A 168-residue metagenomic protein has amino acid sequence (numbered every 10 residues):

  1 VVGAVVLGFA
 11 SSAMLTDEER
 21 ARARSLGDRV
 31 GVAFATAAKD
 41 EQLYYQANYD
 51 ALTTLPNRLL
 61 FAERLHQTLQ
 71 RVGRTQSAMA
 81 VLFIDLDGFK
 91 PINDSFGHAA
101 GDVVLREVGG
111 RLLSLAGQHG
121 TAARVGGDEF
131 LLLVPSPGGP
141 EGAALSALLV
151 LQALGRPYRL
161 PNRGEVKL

Functional and structural regions predicted by a protein language model:
G3-M14, P135-S136: Short beta-strand-to-loop transition segments that serve as allosteric relay/switch motifs in sensory/regulatory domains
V6, G31, L131: Short aromatic/hydrophobic contact patches that present stacked aromatics for nucleic-acid/ligand binding
A13, A33-T36, F89, P140: Sensory-module boundary signal marking interfaces of small helical input modules and downstream signaling cores
T16-R20, R24, A116: Conserved HATPase_c
E18, F34-Y49: Short alpha-helical interdomain "coupling" segment at the junction between an upstream regulatory sensor module
R24-G31: Allosteric cytosolic regulatory segments
Y44, N48, T54-A80, D87-G117 (+3 more regions): Conserved long alpha-helical elements within nucleotide-processing catalytic cores of c-di-GMP signaling and class III
A123-V125, P140, L154-L168: Catalytic core regions of nucleotide second-messenger enzymes
